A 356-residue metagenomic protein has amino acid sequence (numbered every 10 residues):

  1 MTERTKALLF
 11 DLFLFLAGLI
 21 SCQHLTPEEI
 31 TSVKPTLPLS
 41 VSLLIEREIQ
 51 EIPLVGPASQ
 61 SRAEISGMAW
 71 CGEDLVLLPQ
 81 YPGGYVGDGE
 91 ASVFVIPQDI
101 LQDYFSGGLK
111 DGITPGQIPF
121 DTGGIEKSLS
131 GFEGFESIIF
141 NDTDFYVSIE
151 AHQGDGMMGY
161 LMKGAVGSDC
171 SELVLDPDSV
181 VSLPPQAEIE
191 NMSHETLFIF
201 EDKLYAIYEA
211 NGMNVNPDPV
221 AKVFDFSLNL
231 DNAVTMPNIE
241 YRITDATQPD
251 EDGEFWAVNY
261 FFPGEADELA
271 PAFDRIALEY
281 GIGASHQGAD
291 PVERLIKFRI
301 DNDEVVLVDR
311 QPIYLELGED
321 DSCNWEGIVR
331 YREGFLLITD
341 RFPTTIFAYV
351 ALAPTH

Functional and structural regions predicted by a protein language model:
T2-F10: Bacterial N-terminal signal peptides that target proteins for export
F10-L16: Sec-dependent N-terminal signal peptides
I20-S21: C-terminal motif of bacterial Sec signal peptides marking the signal peptidase cleavage site
H24-H356: Sequence/structural signature of beta-propeller domains
